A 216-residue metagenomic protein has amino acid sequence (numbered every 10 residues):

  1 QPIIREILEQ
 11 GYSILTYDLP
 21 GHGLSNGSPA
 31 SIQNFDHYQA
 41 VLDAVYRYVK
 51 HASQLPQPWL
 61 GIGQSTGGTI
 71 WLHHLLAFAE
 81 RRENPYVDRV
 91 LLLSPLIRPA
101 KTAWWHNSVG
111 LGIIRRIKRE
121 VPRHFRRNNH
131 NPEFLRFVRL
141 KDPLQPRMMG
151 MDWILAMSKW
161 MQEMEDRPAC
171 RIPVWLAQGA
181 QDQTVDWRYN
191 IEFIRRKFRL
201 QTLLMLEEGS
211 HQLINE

Functional and structural regions predicted by a protein language model:
I4-G27: Conserved alpha/beta-hydrolase
G23-S53: Catalytic nucleophile-loop/oxyanion-hole region of alpha/beta-hydrolase and closely related hydrolase-like folds
S53-S65: Alpha/beta-hydrolase fold nucleophile elbow
I62-M149: Alpha/beta-hydrolase-fold enzymes
M148-R167: Active-site nucleophile elbow and catalytic-triad environment of alpha/beta-hydrolase enzymes
C170, L176-Q178, D182: Short beta-strand/loop motif that positions the catalytic acidic residue of the alpha/beta-hydrolase fold
I172, D186-R195: Short alpha-helix in the alpha/beta-hydrolase fold that links the catalytic acid
G209-E216: Catalytic histidine-centered segment of alpha/beta-hydrolase-like enzymes
